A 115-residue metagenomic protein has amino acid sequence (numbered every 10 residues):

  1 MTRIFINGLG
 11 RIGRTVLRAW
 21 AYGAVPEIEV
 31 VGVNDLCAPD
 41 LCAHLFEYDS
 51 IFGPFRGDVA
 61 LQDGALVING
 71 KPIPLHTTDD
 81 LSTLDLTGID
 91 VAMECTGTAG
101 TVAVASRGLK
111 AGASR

Functional and structural regions predicted by a protein language model:
M1-R115: N-terminal Rossmann-like NAD(P) cofactor-binding subdomain of oxidoreductases, focused on the glycine-rich
